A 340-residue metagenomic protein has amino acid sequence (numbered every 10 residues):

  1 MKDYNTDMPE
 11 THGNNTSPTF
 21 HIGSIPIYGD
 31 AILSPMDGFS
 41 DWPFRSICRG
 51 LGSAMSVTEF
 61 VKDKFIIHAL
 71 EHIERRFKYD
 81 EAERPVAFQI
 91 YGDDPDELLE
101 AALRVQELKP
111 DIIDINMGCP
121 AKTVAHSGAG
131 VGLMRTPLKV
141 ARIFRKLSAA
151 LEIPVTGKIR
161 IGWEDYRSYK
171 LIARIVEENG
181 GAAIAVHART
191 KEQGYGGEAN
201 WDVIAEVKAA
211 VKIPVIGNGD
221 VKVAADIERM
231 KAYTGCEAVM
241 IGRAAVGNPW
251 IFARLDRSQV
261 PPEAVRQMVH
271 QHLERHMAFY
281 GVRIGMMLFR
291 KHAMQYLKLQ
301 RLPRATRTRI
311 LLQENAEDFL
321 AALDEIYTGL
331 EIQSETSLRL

Functional and structural regions predicted by a protein language model:
M1-G23, I27, A31, D37 (+8 more regions): Alpha/beta catalytic cores of nucleotide-metabolism and tRNA/nucleoside-modifying enzymes
Y4-H21, M36-D111: Glycine-rich, positively charged N-terminal anion/phosphate-binding segment
F20-I32, K64-P85, C119, V124-S127 (+1 more regions): N-terminal small/glycine-rich loop or linker at the start of catalytic domains across soluble metabolic enzymes
A31-S34, S56-T58, V86-I90, I113 (+4 more regions): Hydrophobic faces of well-ordered beta-strands that scaffold small-molecule active sites in alpha/beta enzyme cores
M36-G38, V61-D63, Y91-D93, G118-P120 (+4 more regions): Active-site beta-loop-alpha junctions enriched in small/polar residues
L99-A129, L138-I213, Y233: Alpha/beta enzyme core
G128-M134, D256-Q259: Short glycine-enriched, charge-decorated loop/helix-capping segments at active-site entrances that position
